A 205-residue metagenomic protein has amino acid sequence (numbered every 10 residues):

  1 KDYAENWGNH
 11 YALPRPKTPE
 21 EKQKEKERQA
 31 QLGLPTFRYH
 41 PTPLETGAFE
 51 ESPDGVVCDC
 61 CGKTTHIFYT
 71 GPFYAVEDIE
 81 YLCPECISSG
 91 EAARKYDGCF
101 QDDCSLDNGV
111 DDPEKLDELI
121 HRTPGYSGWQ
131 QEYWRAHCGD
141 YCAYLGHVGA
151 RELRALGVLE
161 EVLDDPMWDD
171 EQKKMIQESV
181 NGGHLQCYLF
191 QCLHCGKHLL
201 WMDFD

Functional and structural regions predicted by a protein language model:
W7-D205: Preference for intrinsically disordered or flexible, low-complexity segments and adjacent hinge/connector residues
